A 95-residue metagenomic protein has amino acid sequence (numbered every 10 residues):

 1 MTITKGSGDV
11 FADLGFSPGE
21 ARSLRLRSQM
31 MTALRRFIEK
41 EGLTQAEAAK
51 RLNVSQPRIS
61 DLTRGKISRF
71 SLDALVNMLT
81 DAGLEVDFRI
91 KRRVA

Functional and structural regions predicted by a protein language model:
M1-I3, R92-A95: Polybasic, lysine-enriched low-complexity intrinsically disordered terminal tails
M1-T32: N-terminal flexible/basic segments that precede or flank functional cores
A12, E39, K50, T80: Short polybasic/polar patches that bind polyanions
P18, R25, Q29-R36, K40-Q45 (+2 more regions): Non-transmembrane "mature" sequence context
E41-S60: Short alpha-helical DNA-recognition segment
T63: DNA major-groove recognition helix of helix-turn-helix
K66-S71: Short, solvent-exposed alpha-helical "recognition" segments
L72-R89: DNA major-groove recognition helix of helix-turn-helix/homeodomain DNA-binding modules
